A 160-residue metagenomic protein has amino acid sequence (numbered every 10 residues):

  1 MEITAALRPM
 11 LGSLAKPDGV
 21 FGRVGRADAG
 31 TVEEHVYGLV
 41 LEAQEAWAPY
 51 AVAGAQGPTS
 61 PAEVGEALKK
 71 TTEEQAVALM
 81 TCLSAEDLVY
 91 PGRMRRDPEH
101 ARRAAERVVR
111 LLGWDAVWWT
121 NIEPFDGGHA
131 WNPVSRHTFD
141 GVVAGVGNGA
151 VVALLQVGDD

Functional and structural regions predicted by a protein language model:
M1-V109, D115-V117: Long, contiguous N-terminal structural blocks used for assembly/anchoring
G92-R95, E99-D160: Acidic, proline/glycine-rich low-complexity IDRs
